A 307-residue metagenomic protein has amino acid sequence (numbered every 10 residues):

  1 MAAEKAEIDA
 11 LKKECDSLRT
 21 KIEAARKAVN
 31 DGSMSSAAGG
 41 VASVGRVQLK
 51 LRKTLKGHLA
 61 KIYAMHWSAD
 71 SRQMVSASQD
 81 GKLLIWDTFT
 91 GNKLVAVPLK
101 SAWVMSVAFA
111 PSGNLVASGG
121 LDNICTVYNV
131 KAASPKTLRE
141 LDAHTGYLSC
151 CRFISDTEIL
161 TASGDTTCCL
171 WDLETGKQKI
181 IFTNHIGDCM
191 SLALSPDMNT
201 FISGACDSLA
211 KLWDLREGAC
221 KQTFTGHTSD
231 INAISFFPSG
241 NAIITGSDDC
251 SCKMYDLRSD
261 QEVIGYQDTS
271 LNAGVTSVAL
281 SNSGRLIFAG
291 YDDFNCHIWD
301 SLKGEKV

Functional and structural regions predicted by a protein language model:
M1-A60: Intrinsically disordered, low-complexity acidic/Ser/Thr/Pro-rich linker and tail segments in large eukaryotic scaffolds
K56-I62, P98-V104, L141-L148, T183-C189 (+2 more regions): WD40/WD-repeat beta-propeller blade N-cap
L59, K82, L115, I124-T126 (+8 more regions): A conserved positional marker within WD40/Gbeta-like beta-propeller blades
M65, L83-D87, V107, G119 (+6 more regions): WD40-repeat beta-propellers
H66-S71, A108-G113, C151-T157, T175 (+4 more regions): Loop/turn segments within WD40 beta-propeller blades
A77-D80, S118-D122, A162-D165, S203-D207 (+2 more regions): Conserved strand-to-loop turn within each blade of WD40 beta-propeller repeats
Q222-T225, C250-V307: Structured C-terminal portions of repeat-based eukaryotic scaffold domains
